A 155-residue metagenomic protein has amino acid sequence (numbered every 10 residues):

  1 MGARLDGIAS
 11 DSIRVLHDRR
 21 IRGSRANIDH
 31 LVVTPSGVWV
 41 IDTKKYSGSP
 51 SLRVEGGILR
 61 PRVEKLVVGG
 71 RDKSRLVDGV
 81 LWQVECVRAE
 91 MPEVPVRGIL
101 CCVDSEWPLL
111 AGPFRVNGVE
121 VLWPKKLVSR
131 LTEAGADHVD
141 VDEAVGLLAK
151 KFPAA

Functional and structural regions predicted by a protein language model:
M1-R25, P35-V38, K44-V54, I58-A155: Surface-exposed interaction regions that form or flank ligand-binding interfaces
D29: Phosphate-centric recognition/catalysis
